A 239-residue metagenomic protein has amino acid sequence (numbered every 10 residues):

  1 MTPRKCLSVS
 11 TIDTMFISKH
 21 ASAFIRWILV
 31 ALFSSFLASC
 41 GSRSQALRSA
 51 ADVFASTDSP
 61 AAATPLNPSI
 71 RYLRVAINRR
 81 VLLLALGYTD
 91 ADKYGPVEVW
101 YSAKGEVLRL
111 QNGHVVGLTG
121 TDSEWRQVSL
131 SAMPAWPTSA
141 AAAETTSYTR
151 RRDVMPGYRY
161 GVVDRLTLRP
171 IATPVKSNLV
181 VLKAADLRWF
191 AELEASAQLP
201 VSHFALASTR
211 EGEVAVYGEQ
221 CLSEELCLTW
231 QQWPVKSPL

Functional and structural regions predicted by a protein language model:
R4-L29: Bacterial N-terminal signal peptides that target proteins for export
H20-A23, W27-V30, T146, R150 (+1 more regions): Hydrophobic alpha-helical segments and their boundary regions
F36-S39: C-terminal motif of bacterial Sec signal peptides marking the signal peptidase cleavage site
G41-L110, H114-G117, R126-Q127, T146-L239: Acidic, serine/threonine-rich low-complexity disordered tracts
G120: Metal-dependent nuclease catalytic cores that hydrolyze phosphodiester bonds in DNA/RNA, characterized by
L130-A141: A small/polar (G/S/T-enriched), proline-flanked helix-loop surface module common in exported/cell-envelope proteins
